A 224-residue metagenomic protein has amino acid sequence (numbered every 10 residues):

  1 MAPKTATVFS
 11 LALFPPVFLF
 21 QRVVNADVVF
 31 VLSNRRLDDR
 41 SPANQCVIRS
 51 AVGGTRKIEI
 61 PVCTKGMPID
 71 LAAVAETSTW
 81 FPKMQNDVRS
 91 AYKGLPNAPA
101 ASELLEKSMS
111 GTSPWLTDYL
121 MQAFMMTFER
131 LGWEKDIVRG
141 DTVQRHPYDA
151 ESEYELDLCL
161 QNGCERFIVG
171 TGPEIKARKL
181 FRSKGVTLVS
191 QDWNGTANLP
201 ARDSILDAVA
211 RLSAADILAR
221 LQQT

Functional and structural regions predicted by a protein language model:
M1-T224: Residues lining hydrophobic/aromatic ligand-binding pockets adjacent to catalytic sites
